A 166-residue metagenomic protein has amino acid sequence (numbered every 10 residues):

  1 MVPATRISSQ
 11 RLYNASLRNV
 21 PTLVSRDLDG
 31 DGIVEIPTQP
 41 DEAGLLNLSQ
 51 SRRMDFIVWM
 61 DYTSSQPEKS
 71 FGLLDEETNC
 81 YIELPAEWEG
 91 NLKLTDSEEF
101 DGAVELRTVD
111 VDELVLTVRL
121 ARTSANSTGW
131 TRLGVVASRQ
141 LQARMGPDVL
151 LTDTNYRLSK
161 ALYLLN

Functional and structural regions predicted by a protein language model:
M1-V2, S51-S64: Beta-propeller blade signature
P3-L12, E68-L73: Beta-propeller fold detector
R11-V24: Repeat-based blade/solenoid architectures
L28-P40: Acidic/hydrophobic-patterned starts of short beta strands in beta-sheet-rich repeat architectures
D41-N47: Short glycine/acidic-enriched loop and turn motifs that connect beta-strands
S70-L92: N-terminal "mature-domain start" segment
P85-W130: Secretory pathway targeting signatures of secreted, lumenal, and periplasmic proteins
A143-N166: Surface-exposed amphipathic alpha-helical segments
